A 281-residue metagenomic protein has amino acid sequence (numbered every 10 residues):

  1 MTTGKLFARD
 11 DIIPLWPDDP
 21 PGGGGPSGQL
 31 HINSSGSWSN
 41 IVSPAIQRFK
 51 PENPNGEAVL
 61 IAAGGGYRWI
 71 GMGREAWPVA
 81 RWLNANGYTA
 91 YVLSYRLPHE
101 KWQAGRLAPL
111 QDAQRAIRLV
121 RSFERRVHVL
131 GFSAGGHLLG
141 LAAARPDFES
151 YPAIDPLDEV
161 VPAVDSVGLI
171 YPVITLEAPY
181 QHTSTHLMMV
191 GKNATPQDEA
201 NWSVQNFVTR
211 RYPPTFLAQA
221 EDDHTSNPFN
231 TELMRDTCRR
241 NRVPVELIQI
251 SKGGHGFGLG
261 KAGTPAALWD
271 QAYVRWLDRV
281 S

Functional and structural regions predicted by a protein language model:
T2-N53: N-terminal cap/lid segment of alpha/beta-hydrolase-fold proteins
L30-S35, P172-F207, P213: Mobile cap/lid helix-loop segments that gate and shape the active-site cleft of serine hydrolases
G56-G64: Short beta-strand element of the alpha/beta-hydrolase
G71-P78, L93-R126, G263-L268: Catalytic nucleophile-loop/oxyanion-hole region of alpha/beta-hydrolase and closely related hydrolase-like folds
R115-Q181, E199: Primarily recognizes the serine-hydrolase "nucleophile elbow" in alpha/beta-hydrolase and SGNH/GDSL folds
L176, D222-S226: Acidic catalytic loop of the alpha/beta-hydrolase fold
R211, L217-Q219, D223: Short beta-strand/loop motif that positions the catalytic acidic residue of the alpha/beta-hydrolase fold
A218, P228-S281: C-terminal catalytic histidine-bearing segment of alpha/beta-hydrolase fold enzymes
